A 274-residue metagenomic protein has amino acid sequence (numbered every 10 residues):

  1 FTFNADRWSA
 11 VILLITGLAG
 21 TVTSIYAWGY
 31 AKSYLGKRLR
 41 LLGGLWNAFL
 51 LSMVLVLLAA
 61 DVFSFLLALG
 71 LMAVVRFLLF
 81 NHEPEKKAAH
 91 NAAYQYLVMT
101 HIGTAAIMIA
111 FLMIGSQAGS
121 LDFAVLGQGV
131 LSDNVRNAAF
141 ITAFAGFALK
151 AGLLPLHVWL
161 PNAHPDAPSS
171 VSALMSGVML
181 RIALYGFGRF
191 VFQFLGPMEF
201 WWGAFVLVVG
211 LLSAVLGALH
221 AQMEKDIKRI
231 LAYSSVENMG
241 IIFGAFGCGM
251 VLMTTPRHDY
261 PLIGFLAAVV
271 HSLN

Functional and structural regions predicted by a protein language model:
F1-A5: Extracytosolic (periplasmic/ER-lumenal) interhelical loops and adjacent juxtamembrane/interface segments of multi-pass
R7-G20: Predominantly extracellular/luminal regions of secreted and cell-surface proteins, especially disulfide-bonded
V22-R40, G44-F65, V75-N274: Hydrophobic transmembrane alpha-helices and their helix-loop junctions in integral membrane proteins
